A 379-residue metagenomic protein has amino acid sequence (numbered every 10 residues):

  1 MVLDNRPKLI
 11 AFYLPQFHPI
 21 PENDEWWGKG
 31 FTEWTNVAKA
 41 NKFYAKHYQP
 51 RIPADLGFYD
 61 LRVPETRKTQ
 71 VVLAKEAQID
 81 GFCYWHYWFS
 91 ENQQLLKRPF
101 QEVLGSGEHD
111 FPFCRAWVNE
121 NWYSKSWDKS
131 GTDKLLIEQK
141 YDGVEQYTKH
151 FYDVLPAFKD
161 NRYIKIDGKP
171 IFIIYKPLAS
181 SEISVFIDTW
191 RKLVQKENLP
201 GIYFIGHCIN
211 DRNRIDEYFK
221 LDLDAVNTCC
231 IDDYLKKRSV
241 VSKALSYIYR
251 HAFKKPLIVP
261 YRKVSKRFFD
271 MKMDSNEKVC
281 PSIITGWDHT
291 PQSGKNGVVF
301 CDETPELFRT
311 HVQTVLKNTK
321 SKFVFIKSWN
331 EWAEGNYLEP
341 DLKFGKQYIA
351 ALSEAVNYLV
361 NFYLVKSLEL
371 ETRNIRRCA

Functional and structural regions predicted by a protein language model:
M1-A379: Glycan-processing catalytic domains of CAZymes
